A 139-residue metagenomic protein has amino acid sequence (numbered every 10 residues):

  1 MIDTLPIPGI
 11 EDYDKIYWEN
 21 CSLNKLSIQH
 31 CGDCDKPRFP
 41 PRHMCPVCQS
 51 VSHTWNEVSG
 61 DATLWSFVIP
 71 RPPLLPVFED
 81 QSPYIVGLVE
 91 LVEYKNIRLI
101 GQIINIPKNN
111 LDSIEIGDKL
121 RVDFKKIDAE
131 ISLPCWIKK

Functional and structural regions predicted by a protein language model:
K25-I28, R42: Residues immediately within or flanking Cys/His clusters that coordinate Zn2+ in small zinc-binding modules
H30-D33, V47-S50: Short, cysteine/histidine-rich loop/knuckle motifs that typically chelate Zn2+
F39, H53-T54: Short functional micro-motifs and their immediate structural scaffolds
A62-L64, I103: Conserved hydrophobic positions within beta-strands
F67-P73, Y94, K108, I127: Short, conserved beta-turn/loop elements at beta-strand boundaries and strand-helix junctions
L74-L88, I131-L133: Short aromatic-glycine-enriched beta-strand elements
L88-G101: Short, basic/aromatic beta-hairpin or loop at an interaction surface
I100-K139: Well-ordered alpha/beta subsegment
